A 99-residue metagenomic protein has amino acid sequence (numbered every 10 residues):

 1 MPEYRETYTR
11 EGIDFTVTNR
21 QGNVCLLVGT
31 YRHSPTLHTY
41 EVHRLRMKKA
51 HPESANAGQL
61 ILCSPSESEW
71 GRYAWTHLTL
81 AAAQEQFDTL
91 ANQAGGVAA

Functional and structural regions predicted by a protein language model:
M1, N92-A99: Short intrinsically disordered terminal tails
M1-L62: Short N-terminal "domain-start" leader segments that mark the transition from disordered tails or signal peptides into
Y40-H43, W75-H77, F87: Aromatic side chains
E53-A55, A81, G96-V97: N-terminal cationic amphipathic segment used for targeting or macromolecule association
I61-S64, A94-G95: Short, low-complexity, polar/charged sequence segments that are solvent-exposed and flexible
P65-A82: A short, exposed loop/beta-hairpin motif centered on an aromatic-Gly-Thr core
A82, F87-N92: K/R-rich mixed-charge low-complexity regions
